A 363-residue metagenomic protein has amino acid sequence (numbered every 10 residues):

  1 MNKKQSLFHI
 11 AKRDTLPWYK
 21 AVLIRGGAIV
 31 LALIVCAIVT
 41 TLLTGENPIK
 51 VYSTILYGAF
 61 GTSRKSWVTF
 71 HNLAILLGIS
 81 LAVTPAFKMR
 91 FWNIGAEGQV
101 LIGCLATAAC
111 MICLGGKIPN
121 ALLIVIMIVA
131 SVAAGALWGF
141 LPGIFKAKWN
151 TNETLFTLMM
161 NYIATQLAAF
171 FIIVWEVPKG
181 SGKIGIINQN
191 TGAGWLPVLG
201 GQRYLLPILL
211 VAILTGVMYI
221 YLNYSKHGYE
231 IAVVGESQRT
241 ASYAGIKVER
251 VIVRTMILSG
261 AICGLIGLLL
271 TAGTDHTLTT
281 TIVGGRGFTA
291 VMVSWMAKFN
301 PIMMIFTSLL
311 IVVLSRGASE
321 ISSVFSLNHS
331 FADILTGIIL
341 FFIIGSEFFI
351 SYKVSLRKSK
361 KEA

Functional and structural regions predicted by a protein language model:
M1-I29, L42, G216, E236 (+2 more regions): Cytosolic-side transmembrane-helix boundaries in multi-pass membrane proteins
K3, F8-G78: Membrane-interfacial amphipathic/re-entrant helices at transmembrane-helix boundaries
T15-L23, F87-G95, P119-A121, V125-N188 (+3 more regions): Short loop segments and helix-boundary regions at transmembrane helix junctions of multi-pass inner-membrane proteins
T40-T44, T54, A59-L114, I128 (+4 more regions): Single transmembrane alpha-helix segments in multi-pass membrane proteins
G45-I49, F87-A106, A147-F156, E230 (+4 more regions): Short, non-helical or kinked segments that cap or interrupt transmembrane helices
E153-Y224, T277, F331, K358 (+1 more regions): Transmembrane helix-bundle core of multi-pass membrane transporters and related energy-transducing complexes
G200-T277, P301-I302: Helix-loop-helix "hairpin" substructures at the membrane interface of multi-pass membrane proteins
I257-C263, G267-G337: Transmembrane alpha-helical segments in multi-pass inner-membrane proteins
